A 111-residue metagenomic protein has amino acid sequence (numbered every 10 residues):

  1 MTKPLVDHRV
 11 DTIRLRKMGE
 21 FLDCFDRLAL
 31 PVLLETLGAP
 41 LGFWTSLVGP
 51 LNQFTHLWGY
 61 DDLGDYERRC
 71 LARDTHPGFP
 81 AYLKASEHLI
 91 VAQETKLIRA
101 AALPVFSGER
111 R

Functional and structural regions predicted by a protein language model:
M1-L22, V32, P40, A102-R110: Surface-exposed interaction/gating patches
T2, D23-L41, G59-L97: An amphipathic, aromatic/His-enriched active-site/gating alpha helix that lines ligand/cofactor pockets
L5-T12, G42-D74, E109-R111: Short, well-ordered beta-strand segments in beta-rich or mixed alpha/beta enzyme and ligand-binding folds
R16, L28, G49-L51: Short alpha-helical
Q53-L57, L89-V91, R99-G108: A general structural signal for short secondary-structure boundary/capping elements
